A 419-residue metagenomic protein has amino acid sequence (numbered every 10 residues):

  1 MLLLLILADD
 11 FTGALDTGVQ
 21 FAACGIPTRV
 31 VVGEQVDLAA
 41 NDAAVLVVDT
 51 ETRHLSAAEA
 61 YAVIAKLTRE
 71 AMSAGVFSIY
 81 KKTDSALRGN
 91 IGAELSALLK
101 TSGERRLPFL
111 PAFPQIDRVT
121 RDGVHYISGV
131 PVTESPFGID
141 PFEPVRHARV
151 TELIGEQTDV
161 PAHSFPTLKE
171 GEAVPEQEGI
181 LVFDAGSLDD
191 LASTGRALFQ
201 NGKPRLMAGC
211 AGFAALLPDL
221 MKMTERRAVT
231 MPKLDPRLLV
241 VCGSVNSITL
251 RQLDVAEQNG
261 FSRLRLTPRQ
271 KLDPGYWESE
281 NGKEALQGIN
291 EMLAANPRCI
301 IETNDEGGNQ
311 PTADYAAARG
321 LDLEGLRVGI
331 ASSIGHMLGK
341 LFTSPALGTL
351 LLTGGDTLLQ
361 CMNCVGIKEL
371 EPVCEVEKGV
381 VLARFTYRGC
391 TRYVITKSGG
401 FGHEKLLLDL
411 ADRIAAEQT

Functional and structural regions predicted by a protein language model:
M1-L5, P27, V31, A44 (+4 more regions): Cap/lid and interdomain-hinge subdomains that line or gate substrate/regulatory clefts in soluble alpha/beta enzymes
L7, V47-D49, K81-K82, P108-F113 (+6 more regions): Short beta-strand segments
T17-V19, N90-E94, R118-H125, A192-A197 (+5 more regions): Short acidic, glycine/serine/threonine-rich loops at helix termini
A23-V45, L293, E371-T391: N-terminal short beta-loop-beta anion/metal-coordinating cradle
A44-T52, P297, R384-T419: A structural-propensity feature for long, helix-poor, extended segments
S128-G288: Conserved, well-structured core segments that form the ligand-binding/active-site neighborhood of functional domains
E291-T353: C-terminal structural cap/anchor segments
L347-L406: Conserved, well-ordered active-site substructure
